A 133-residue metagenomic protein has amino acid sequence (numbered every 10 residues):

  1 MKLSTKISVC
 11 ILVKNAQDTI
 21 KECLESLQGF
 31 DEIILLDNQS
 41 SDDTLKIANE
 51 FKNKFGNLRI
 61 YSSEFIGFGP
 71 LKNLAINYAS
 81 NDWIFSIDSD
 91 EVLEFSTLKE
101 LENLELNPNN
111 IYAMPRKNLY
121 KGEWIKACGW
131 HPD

Functional and structural regions predicted by a protein language model:
K6-S8, E32: Cell-envelope/extracellular polymer assembly enzymes that use nucleotide-activated donors
I11-G29: Short, well-formed alpha-helical segments that are part of the catalytic scaffolds of diverse glycosyltransferases
T19-K21, D42-F51, S96-T97: Acidic helix N-cap motif at the loop->helix transition within catalytic regions of sugar-transfer enzymes
S26, D37-I47, D88: A conserved acidic beta->alpha catalytic loop
F30-Q39, Y61-S63, S89: Short beta-strand/loop segment that forms part of the nucleotide-sugar
L45-Y78: Conserved donor nucleotide-binding strand/loop of the catalytic core
I84: Short aromatic/hydrophobic "clamp" motif used to bind/position activated sugar donors
V92-K126: Conserved donor NDP-sugar-binding/catalytic core segment of glycosyltransferases
